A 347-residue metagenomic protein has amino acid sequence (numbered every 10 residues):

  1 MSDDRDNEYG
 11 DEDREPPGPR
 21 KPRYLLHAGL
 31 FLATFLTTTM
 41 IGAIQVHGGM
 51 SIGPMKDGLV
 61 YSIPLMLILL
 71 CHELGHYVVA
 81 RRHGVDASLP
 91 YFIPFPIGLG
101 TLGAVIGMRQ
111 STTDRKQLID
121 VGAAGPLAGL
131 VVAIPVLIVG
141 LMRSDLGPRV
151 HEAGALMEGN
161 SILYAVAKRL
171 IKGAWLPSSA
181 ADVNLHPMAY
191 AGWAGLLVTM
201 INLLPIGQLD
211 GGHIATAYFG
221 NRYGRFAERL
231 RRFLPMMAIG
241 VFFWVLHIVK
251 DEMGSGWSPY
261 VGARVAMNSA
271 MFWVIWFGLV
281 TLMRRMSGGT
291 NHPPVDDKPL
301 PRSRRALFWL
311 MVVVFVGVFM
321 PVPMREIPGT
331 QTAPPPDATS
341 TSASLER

Functional and structural regions predicted by a protein language model:
M1-R347: Hydrophobic transmembrane alpha-helices and their immediate loop junctions in multi-pass integral membrane proteins
